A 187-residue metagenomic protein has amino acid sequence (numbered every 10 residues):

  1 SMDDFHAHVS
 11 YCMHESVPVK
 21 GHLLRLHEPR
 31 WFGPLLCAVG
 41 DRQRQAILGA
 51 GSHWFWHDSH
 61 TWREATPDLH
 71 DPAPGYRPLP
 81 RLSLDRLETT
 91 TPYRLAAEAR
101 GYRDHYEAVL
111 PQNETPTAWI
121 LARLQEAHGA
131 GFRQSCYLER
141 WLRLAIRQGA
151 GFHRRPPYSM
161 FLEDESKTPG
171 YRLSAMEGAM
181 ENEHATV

Functional and structural regions predicted by a protein language model:
M2-V187: A contiguous, surface-oriented mixed alpha/beta subdomain in the mid-to-C-terminal portion of proteins that forms
